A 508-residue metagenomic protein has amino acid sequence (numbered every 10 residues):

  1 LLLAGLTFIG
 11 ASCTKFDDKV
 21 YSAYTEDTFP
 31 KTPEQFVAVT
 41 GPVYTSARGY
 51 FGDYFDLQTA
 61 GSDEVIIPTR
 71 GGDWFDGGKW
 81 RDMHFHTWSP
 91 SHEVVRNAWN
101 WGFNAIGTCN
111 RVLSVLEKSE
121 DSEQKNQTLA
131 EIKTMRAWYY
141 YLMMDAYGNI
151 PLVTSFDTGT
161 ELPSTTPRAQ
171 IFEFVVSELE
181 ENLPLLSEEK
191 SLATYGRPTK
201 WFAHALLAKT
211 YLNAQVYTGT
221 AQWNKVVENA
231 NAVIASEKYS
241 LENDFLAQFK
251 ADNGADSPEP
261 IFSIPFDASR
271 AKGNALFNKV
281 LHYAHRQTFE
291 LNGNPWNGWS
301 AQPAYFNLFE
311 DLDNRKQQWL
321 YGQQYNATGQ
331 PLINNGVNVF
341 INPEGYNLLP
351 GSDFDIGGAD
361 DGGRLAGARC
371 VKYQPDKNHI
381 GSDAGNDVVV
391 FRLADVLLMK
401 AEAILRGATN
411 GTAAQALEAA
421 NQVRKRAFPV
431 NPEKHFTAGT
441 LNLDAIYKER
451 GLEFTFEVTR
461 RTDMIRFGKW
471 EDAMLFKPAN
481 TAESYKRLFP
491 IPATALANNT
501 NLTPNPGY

Functional and structural regions predicted by a protein language model:
L1-A11: Sec-dependent bacterial lipoprotein signal peptides
S12-C13, Y44, R48, G71-G72 (+8 more regions): Long, intrinsically disordered, low-complexity segments
T14-D76, F172, E180-E181, L185-L186 (+1 more regions): An aromatic- and glycine-enriched ligand-binding surface/loop that stacks and positions planar moieties
P33, V37-F51, D73-Y147, L162-E173 (+5 more regions): Conserved, well-structured interaction surfaces
H84-H86, F309-R392: Flexible, polar/acidic helix-loop-strand segments at domain edges
L142-A146, P151, K190, N213-G219 (+1 more regions): Short coil/turn linking the two alpha-helices of tandem helical-hairpin repeats
